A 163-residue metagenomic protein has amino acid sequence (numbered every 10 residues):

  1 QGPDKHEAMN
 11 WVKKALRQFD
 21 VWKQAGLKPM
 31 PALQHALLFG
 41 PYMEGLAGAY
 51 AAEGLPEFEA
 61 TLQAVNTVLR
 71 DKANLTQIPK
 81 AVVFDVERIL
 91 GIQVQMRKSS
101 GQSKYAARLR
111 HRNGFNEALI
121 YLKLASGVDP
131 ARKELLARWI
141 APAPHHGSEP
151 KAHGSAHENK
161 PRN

Functional and structural regions predicted by a protein language model:
Q1-N163: Catalytic cores of the polymerase beta-like nucleotidyltransferase superfamily and closely associated nucleotide
